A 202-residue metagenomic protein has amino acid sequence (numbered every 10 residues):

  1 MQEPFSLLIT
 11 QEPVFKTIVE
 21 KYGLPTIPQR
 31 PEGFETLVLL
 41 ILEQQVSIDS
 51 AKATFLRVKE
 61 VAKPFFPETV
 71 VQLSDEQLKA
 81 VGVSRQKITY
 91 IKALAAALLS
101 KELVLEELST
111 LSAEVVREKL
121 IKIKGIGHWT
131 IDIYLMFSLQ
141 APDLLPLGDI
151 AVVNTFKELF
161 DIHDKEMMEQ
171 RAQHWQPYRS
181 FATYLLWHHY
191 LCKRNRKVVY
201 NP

Functional and structural regions predicted by a protein language model:
M1-P25, S109, H128-P202: C-terminal accessory module of base-excision DNA glycosylases/AP lyases that mediates lesion recognition and DNA
P4, Q11, G33-V38, S50 (+1 more regions): Short N-terminal amphipathic alpha-helix/helix-capping patch enriched in small hydrophobics with frequent Ser/Thr
Q11-I18, V46-S47, A51-K124, H174-Q176: Alpha-helical ds-nucleic-acid-binding substructure associated with the helix-hairpin-helix region of base-excision DNA
I27-E35, G82-R85, A172-S180: Structural motif
Q29, D49-A53, F65, Q86 (+2 more regions): Alpha-helix N-cap and coil->helix boundary residues
F34-V38, V70-S74, A113-V116, G148 (+2 more regions): N-terminal alpha-helical segment
